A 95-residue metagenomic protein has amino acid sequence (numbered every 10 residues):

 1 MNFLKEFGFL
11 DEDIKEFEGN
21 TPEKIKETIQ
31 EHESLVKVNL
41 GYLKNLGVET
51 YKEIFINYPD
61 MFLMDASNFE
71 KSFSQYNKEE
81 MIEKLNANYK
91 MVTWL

Functional and structural regions predicted by a protein language model:
M1-L95: Long amphipathic alpha-helical repeat/alpha-solenoid cores
